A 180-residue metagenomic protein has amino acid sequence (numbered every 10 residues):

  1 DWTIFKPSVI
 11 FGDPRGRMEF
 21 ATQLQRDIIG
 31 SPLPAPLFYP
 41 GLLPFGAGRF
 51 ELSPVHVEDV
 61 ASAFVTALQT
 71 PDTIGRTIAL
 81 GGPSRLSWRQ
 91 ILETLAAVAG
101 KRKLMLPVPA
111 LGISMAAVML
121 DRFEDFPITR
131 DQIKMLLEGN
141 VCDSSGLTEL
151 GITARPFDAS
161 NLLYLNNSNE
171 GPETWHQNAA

Functional and structural regions predicted by a protein language model:
D1-E93, A97: Oxidoreductase cofactor-interface core, primarily capturing Rossmann-like NAD(P)-dependent enzymes
W2, A21, I133, F157-D158: A generic alpha-helix preference that emphasizes hydrophobic side chains
E19-S53, R102-N140: Alpha-helical membrane-targeting segments
A61-I128, V141-A180: Mid/C-terminal beta-alpha module of Rossmann-like enzyme folds, strongest in SDR-family dehydrogenases/epimerases
